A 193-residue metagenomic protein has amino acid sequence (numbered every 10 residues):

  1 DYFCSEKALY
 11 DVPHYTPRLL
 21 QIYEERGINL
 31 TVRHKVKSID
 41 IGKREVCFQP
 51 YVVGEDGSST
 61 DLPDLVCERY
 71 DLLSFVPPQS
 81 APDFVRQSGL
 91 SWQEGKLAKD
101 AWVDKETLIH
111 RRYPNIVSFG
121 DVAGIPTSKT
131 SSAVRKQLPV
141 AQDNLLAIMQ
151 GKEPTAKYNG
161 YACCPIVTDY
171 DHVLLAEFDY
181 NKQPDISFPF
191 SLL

Functional and structural regions predicted by a protein language model:
D1-K99, E153: A Rossmann-like FAD-binding core segment of flavoenzymes
L19, T130-V140, H172-E177: Short, electropositive alpha-helical surface patch
V36-I39, L108, I166: A structural signal for short hydrophobic beta-strand segments in well-ordered beta-sheet cores
G42, L97, R112, G160-A162: A generic structural signal for well-ordered coil/turn residues at beta-strand boundaries that shape enzyme active-site
K43-E45, I116, H172: Structural motif
C47, W102-D104, V167: Residues in well-ordered beta-strands of folded domains
V66-K136, L146: FAD-site-proximal beta/loop scaffold in flavoenzymes
Q142-L193: C-terminal, flexible cofactor-proximal segment of oxidoreductases
